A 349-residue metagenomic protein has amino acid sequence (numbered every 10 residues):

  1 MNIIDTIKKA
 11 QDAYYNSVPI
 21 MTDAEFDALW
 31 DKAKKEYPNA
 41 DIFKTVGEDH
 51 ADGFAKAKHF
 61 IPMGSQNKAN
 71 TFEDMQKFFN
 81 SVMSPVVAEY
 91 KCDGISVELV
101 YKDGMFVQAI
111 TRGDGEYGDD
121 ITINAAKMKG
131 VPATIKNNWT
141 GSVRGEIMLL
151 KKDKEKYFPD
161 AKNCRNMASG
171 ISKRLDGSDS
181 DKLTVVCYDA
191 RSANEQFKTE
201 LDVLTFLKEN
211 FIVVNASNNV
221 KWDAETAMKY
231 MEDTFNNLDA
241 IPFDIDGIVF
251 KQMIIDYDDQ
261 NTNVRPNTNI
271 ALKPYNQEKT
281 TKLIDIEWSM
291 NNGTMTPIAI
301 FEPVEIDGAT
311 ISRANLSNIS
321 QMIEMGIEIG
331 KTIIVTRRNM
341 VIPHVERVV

Functional and structural regions predicted by a protein language model:
M1-A133, N166, F243-I245, K251 (+1 more regions): Phosphate/adenylate-binding "loop-and-lid" substructures adjacent to NTP/NAD/dNTP-binding pockets in NTP-dependent
L29-W30, E278, W288-M290, S312-V349: C-terminal interaction appendages of subunits in large macromolecular complexes
N39-D41, N80-P85, A133-T140, F158-P159 (+1 more regions): Short, glycine- and charge-enriched coil/turn segments that flank and shape catalytic ligand pockets
N70, Q76, A125, E146-I147 (+1 more regions): Long, charge-dense accessory insertions within large macromolecular proteins
V100, K282-I284, I300, I334 (+1 more regions): Residues located in well-ordered beta-strands
G104-G113, V185, T294-A299, P343: Short, well-ordered strand-loop elements centered on a beta-strand within folded domains, enriched for acidic residues
G115, R191, N339-V341: Conserved nucleotide-binding/hydrolysis micro-motifs of P-loop NTPases
P132-E155, I329-H344: Flexible glycine-rich surface loops and low-complexity tracts that mediate binding to linear polymers
